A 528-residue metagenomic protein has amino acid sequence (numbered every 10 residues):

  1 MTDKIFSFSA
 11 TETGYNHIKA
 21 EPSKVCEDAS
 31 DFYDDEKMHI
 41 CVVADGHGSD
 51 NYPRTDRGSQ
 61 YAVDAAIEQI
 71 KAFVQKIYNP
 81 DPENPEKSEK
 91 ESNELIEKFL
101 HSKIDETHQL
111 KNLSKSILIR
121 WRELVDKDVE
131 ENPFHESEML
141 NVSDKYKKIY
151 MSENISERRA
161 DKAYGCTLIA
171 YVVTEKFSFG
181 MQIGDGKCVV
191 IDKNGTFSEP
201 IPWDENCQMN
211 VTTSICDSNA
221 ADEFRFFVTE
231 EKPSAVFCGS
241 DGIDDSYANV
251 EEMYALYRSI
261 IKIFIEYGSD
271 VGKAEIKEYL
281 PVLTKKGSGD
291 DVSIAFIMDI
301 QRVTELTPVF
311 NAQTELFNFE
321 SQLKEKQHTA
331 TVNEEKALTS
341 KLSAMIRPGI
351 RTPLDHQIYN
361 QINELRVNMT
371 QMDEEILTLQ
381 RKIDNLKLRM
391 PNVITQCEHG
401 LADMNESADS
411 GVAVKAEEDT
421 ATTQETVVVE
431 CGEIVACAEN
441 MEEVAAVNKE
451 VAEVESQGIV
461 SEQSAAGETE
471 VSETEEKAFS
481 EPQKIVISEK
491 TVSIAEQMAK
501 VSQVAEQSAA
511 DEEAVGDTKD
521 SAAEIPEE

Functional and structural regions predicted by a protein language model:
M1-K71, G186, I215-F227, S288 (+1 more regions): N-terminal entry segment of metal-dependent catalytic domains or homologous docking segments
F8-K24, E131-D161, G165, V190-E231 (+2 more regions): PP2C/PPM family metal-dependent serine/threonine protein phosphatase catalytic domain, recognizing the conserved
C41-A44, M181-I183, F237-G239: Short hydrophobic beta-strand that contains or immediately precedes a catalytic carboxylate
N51-Y52, F179, V190-D192, S246-A248 (+1 more regions): Short helix/loop capping segments that flank catalytic or ligand/cofactor-binding pockets
A66-N79, I96-E97, H101: Compact, glycine/acidic-enriched structural inserts
P85-V189, E223-E230: Catalytic core of PPM/PP2C metal-dependent serine/threonine phosphatase domains
N210-I346, I350, L354, I358 (+4 more regions): C-terminal catalytic subdomain
H399, D403-E524: Long, intrinsically disordered, low-complexity tracts enriched in Ser/Thr with interspersed Pro and often acidic
